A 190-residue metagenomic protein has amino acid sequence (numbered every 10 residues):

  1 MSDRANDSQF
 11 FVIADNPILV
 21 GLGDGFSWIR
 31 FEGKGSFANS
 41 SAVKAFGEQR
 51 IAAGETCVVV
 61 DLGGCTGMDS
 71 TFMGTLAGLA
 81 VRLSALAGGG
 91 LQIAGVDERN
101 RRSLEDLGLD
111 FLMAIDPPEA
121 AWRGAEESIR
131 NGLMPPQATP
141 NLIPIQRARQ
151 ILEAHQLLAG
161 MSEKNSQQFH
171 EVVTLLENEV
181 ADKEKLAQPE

Functional and structural regions predicted by a protein language model:
M1-G64, V81-E190: STAS-like cytosolic regulatory interaction modules
G67: Residues immediately C-terminal
L76-A80: Histidine-anchored nucleotide/phosphate-binding helix
